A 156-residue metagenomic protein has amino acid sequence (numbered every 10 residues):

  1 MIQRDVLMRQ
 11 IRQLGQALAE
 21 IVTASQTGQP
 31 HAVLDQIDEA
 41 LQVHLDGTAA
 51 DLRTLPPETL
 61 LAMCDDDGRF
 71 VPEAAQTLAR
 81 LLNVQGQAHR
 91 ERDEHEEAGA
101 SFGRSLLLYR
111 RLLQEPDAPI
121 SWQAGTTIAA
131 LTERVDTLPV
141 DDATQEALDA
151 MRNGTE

Functional and structural regions predicted by a protein language model:
M1-Q76, R110-R111, T132-E156: N-terminal alpha-helical interaction modules that lie
E20-A24, L81, A88-E91, H95 (+1 more regions): Residue-level signature for tetratricopeptide repeat
C64-E96: Charged low-complexity stretches with an acidic bias
